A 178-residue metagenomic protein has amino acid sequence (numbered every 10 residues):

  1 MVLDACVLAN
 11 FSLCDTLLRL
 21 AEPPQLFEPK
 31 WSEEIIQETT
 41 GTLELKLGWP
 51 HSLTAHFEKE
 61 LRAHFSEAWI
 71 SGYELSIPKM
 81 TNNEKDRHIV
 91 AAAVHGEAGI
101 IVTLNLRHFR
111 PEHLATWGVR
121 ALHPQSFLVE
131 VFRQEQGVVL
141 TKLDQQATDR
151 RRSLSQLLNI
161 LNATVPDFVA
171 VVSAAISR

Functional and structural regions predicted by a protein language model:
M1-D15: Metal-dependent nucleic-acid phosphoesterase active-site entry motif
F11-K46: PIN/NYN-family metal-dependent endoribonuclease catalytic core
Q25, E97-A98, G118: Residue-level detector of structured alpha->beta connecting loops
G41-H64, E130, Q134-R150: Extended, non-globular alpha-helical segments
K59-S71, L114: Active-site helical microenvironments for divalent-metal-assisted chemistry
S66-I100, R150-L154, L161-A163, D167-R178: Active-site neighborhoods of divalent-metal-dependent phosphate/nucleic-acid chemistry enzymes
T103: Short beta-strand and adjacent tight-turn residues that come in two discontinuous sequence segments and form the edges
L106-R178: Acidic, PIN/NYN-like endoribonuclease modules and their adjacent C-terminal/linker elements
